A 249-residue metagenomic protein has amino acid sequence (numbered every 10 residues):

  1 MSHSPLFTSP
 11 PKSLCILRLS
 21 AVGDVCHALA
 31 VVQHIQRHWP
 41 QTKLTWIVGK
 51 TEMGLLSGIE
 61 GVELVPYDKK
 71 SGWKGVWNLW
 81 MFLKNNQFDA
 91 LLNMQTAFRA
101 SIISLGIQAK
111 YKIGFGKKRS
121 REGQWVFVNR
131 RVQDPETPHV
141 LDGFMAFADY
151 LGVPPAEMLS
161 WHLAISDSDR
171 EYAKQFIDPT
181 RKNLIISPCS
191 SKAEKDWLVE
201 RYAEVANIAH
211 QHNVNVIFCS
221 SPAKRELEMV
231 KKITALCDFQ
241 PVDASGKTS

Functional and structural regions predicted by a protein language model:
M1-S249: Catalytic machinery of carbohydrate-active enzymes, primarily nucleotide-sugar-dependent glycosyltransferases
